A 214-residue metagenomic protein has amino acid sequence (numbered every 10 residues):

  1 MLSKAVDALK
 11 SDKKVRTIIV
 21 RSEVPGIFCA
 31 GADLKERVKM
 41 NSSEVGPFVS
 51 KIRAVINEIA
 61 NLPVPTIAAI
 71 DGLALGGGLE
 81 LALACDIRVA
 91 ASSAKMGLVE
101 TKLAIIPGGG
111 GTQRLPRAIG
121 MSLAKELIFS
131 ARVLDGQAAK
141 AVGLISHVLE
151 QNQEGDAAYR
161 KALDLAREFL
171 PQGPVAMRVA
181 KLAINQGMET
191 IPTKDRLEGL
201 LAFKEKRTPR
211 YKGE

Functional and structural regions predicted by a protein language model:
M1-M40, E58-A69, I87, A91-K95: A structural preference for short, pocket-lining loop segments at secondary-structure junctions
A8, V89-A94, I145-K194, Y211-E214: C-terminal long alpha-helix characteristic of the crotonase
P25-C29, A74-G76, G97, I184: Short, active-site-adjacent cap segments at secondary-structure transitions
K39-S50: A short acidic, glycine-rich active-site loop that binds or catalyzes chemistry on phosphate/adenosine moieties
V55, I59-N61, A69, L75-F129 (+2 more regions): CoA-thioester-processing core
A131-A138: Acidic, divalent-metal-coordinating active-site segment for phosphoryl/phosphodiester hydrolysis, typified by short
A202-E214: Terminal low-complexity tails and localization/encapsulation signals of metabolic enzymes
